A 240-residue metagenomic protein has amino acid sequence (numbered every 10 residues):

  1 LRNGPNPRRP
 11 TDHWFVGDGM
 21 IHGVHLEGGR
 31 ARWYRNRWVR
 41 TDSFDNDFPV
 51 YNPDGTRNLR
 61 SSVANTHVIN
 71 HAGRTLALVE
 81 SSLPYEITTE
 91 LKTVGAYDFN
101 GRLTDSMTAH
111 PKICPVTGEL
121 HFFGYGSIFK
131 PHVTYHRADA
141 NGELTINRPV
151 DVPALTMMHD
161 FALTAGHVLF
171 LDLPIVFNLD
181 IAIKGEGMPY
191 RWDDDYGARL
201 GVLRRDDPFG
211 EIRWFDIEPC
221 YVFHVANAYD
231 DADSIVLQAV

Functional and structural regions predicted by a protein language model:
L1-V240: Beta-propeller domains
